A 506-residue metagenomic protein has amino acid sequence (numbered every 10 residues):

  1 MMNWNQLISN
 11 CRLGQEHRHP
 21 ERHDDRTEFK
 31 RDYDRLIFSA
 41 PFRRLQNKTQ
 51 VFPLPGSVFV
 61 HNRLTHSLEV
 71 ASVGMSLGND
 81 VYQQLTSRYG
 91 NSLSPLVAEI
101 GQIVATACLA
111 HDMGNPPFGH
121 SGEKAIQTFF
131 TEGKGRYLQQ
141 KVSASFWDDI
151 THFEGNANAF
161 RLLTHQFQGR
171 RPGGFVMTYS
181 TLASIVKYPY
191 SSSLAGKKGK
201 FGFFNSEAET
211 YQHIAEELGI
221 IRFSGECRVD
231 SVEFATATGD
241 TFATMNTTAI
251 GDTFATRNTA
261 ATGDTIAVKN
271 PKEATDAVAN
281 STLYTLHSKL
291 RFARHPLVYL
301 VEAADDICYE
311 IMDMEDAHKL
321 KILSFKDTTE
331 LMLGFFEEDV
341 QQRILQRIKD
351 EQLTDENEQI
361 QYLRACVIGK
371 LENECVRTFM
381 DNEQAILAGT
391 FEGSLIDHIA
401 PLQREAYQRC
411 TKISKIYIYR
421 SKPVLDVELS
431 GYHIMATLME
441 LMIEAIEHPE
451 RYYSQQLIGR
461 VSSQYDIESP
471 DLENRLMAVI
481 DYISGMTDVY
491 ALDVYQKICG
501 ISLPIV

Functional and structural regions predicted by a protein language model:
M1-D25, I37-K48, S57, L68 (+7 more regions): Sequence-structural signature of the catalytic-core scaffold of metal-dependent phosphohydrolases that act on
K30-R43, I399-Q403: Acidic, low-complexity proline/glycine-rich segments
P53-N62, V104-A110, A144-S145, R294-H295 (+4 more regions): Glycine- and acidic
T236-V268: Long, intrinsically disordered low-complexity tandem-repeat segments
C308, M312, D316-K319, E372-Q384 (+5 more regions): Hydrophobic alpha-helix feature that most strongly marks membrane-spanning transmembrane helices and their immediate
I344-I399: Long, amphipathic alpha-helical stalk/connector segments used for oligomerization, subunit docking, or mechanical
M380-S462: Substrate-recognition/cap regions that form aromatic- and gly/pro-loop-enriched pockets for small-molecule ligands
Q455-L503: C-terminal amphipathic alpha-helical interaction region
